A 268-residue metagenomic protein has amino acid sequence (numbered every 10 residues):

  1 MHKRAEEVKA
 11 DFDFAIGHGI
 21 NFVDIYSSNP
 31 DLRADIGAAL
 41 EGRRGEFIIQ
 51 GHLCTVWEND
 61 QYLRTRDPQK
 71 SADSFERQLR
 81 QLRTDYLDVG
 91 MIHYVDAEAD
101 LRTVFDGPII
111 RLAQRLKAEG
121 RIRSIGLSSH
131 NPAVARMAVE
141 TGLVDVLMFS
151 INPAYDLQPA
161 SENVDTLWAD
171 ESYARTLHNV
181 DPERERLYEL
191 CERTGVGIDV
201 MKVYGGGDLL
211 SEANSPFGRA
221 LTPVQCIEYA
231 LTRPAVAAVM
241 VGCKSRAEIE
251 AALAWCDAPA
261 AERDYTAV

Functional and structural regions predicted by a protein language model:
M1-E7, T55-A72, E98, R102 (+1 more regions): Active-site mouth loops of central-metabolism enzymes
M1-G51: N-terminal binding-site loop/beta-alpha segment at the start of enzyme catalytic domains that lines or forms
H2-A15, R66-R83, S129-M137, A220-Y229: Short, acidic/polar
H2-E6, D24-A34, V56-E58, R66 (+4 more regions): Acidic-and-aromatic substrate-binding clefts and catalytic sites of carbohydrate-active enzymes
A15, V23, I36, I49 (+7 more regions): Conserved, mostly hydrophobic/aromatic
I16-G17, I36-I48, L79-D85, A138-G142 (+1 more regions): Acidic (Asp/Glu)-rich catalytic clusters
L79-L101: Active-site groove signature of glycoside hydrolases
V95-V268: Beta/alpha (TIM)-barrel catalytic core signal, keyed to glycine-rich beta->alpha loops juxtaposed to Asp/Glu that bind
